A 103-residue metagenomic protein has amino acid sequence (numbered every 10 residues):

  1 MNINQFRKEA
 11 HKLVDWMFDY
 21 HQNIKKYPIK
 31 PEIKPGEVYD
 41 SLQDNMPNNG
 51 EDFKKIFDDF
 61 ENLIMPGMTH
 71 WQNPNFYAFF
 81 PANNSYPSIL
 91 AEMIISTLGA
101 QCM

Functional and structural regions predicted by a protein language model:
M1-M103: N-terminal entrance/gating region of PLP-dependent enzymes' catalytic architecture
